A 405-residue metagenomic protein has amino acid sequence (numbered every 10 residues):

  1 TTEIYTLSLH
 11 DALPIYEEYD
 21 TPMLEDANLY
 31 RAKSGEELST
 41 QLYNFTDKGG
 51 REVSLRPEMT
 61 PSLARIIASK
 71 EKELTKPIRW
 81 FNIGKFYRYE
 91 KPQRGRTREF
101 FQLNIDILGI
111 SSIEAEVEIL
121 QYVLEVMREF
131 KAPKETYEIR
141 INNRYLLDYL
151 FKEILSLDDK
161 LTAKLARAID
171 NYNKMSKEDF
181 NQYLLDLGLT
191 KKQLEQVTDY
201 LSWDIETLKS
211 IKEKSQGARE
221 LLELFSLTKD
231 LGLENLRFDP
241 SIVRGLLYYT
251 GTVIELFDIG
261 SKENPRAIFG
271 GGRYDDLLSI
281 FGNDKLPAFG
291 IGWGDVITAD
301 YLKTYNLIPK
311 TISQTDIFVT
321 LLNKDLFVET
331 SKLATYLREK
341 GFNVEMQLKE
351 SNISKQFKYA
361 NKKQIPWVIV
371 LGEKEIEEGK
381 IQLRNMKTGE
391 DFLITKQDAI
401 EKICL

Functional and structural regions predicted by a protein language model:
T1-T6: Positively charged, low-complexity/disordered segments
L7-P61, S69, R98, V117-Q121 (+1 more regions): TRNA-binding/sensing appendages of the translation machinery
P14-I15, L24-N28, T60-K72, W80-P133 (+1 more regions): Positively charged, Gly/Ser-enriched RNA/tRNA-binding surfaces
L38-G49, S156-K177: Acidic, His- and aromatic-enriched active-site or binding-groove loops in soluble protein domains that engage sugars
E135-Y145, L165, R237-V243: Short, surface-exposed recognition loops or helix-turn segments adjacent to catalytic cores
I141-I154, D170-S176: Short, conserved secondary-structure transition motifs
E153-L157, I254: Short, surface-exposed, charged loop/turn segments at secondary-structure junctions
